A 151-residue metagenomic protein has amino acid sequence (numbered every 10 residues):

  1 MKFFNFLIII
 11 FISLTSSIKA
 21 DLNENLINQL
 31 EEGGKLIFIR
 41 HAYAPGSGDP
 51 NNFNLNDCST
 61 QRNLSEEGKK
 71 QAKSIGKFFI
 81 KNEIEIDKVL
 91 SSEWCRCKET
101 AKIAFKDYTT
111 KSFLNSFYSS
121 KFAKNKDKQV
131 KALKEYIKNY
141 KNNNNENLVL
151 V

Functional and structural regions predicted by a protein language model:
M1, N25-L26, I137: Hydrophobic alpha-helical segments, principally membrane-spanning helices and signal/leader peptides
F3-L14: Sec-dependent N-terminal signal peptides
S13, Q29, N82, K141-N142: Generic structural signal for beta-strand residues in well-ordered domains
S16-A20: Sec/Tat signal peptide C-region and signal peptidase I cleavage site
L22-K121, D127-Q129: Active-site-proximal alpha-helix that buttresses catalytic centers in soluble enzyme cores
F78-K81, E135-N139: A generic secondary-structure signal
V130-K134: Internal catalytic or translocation cores that form aromatic/hydrophobic pockets or channels for amphipathic metabolites
I137-V151: Active-site-adjacent alpha-helix immediately C-terminal to a catalytic or transition-state-stabilizing loop
